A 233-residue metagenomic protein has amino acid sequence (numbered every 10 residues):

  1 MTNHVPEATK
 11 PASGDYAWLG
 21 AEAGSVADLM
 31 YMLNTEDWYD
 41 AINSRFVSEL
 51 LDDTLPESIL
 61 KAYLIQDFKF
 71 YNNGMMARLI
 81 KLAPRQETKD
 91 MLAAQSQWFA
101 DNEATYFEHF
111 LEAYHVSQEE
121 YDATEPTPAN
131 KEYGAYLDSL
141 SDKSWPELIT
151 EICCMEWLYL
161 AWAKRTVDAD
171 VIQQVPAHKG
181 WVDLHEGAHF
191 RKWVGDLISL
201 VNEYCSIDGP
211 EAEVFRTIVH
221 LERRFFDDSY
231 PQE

Functional and structural regions predicted by a protein language model:
T2-V47, G187-D196: Acidic, low-complexity proline/glycine-rich segments
K10, W18, D28, I65 (+3 more regions): Active-site-proximal alpha-helical scaffolds that flank and shape metal-associated catalytic sites
T35-D40, T54-L82, I149-L160, F226: Alpha-helical bundle segments that constitute or directly flank the non-heme di-iron/ferroxidase center
A41-I42, N72-A77, T105, V194-V201: Extended amphipathic alpha-helical scaffold segments
R45-S58, N72-A93, S141: Helix-loop segments that flank and shape redox-cofactor active sites
V47-D52, L137-D138, V201-S206: Short, charged/polar, low-complexity loop and linker segments that flank or interrupt alpha-helical bundles
A188-R216: Long amphipathic all-alpha helical oligomerization modules
F215-E233: A cross-kingdom marker for long, charged
